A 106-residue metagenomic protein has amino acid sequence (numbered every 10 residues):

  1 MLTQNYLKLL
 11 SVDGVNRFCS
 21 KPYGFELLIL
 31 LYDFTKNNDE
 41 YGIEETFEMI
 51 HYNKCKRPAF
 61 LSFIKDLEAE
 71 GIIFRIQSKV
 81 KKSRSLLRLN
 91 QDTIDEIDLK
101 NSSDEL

Functional and structural regions predicted by a protein language model:
L2-L30: Short alpha-helical segments that sit at the start of domains
L30-N37: Short amphipathic alpha-helical elements of helix-turn-helix/winged-helix folds
N37-I50: Short acidic, hydrophobic short linear motifs in intrinsically disordered regions
N53-A69: Short amphipathic alpha-helical interaction segments
S62-D66, R88, I94: Alpha-helical ligand/cofactor-binding cores
E68-K79: A short, conserved structural fragment
V80-L89: Minor-groove-contacting beta-hairpin "wing" of winged helix-turn-helix DNA-binding domains
Q91-L106: Short, amphipathic alpha-helical interaction segments positioned at domain boundaries
